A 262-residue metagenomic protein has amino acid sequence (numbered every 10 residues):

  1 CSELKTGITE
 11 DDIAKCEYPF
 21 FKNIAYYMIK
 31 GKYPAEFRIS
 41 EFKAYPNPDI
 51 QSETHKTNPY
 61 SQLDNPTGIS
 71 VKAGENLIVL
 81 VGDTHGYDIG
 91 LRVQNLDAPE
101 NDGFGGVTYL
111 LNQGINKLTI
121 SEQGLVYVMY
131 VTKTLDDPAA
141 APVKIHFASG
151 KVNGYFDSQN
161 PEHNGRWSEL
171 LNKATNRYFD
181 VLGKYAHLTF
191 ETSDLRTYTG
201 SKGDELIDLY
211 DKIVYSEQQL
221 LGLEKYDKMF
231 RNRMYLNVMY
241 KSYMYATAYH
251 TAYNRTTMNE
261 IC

Functional and structural regions predicted by a protein language model:
C1-F156: Beta-strand-enriched, solvent-exposed domains that form extended recognition/catalytic surfaces
T9, E17, R38, N160 (+2 more regions): Serine/threonine-rich low-complexity intrinsically disordered regions
A14, Y18-P19, G74, E162-H163 (+3 more regions): Helix N-terminus capping/helix-initiation residues
P59-Q62, Y109-L111, H163, E169-N172 (+1 more regions): Short amphipathic alpha-helical surface micro-motifs
L111-Q113, A174, M229: Short, solvent-exposed coil/turn segments
K144-D180: Low-complexity, Pro/Ser/Thr- and charge-rich linker/hinge segments at domain boundaries
W167-L170, R177-C262: Catalytic cores of extracellular degradative/oxidative enzymes
